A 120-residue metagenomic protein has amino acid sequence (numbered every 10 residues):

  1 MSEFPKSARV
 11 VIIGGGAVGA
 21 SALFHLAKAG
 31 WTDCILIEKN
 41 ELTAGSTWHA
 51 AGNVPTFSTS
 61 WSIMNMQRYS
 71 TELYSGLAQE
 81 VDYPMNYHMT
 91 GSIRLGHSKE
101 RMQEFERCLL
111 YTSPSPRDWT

Functional and structural regions predicted by a protein language model:
M1-S7: A short, basic/flexible loop-to-alpha-helix module at the beginning of a structural domain
K6, A29, H49: Structured loop/turn residues at beta-strand edges in well-structured enzyme cores
V10-I35: N-terminal Rossmann-like FAD-binding beta1-loop-alpha1 element of flavoenzymes
H25, D33, N40-L110: Conserved FAD-binding subdomain of flavin-dependent enzymes
Y111-T120: Single conserved hydrophobic/aromatic residue that forms the stacking wall/gate of nucleotide- or nucleobase-binding
